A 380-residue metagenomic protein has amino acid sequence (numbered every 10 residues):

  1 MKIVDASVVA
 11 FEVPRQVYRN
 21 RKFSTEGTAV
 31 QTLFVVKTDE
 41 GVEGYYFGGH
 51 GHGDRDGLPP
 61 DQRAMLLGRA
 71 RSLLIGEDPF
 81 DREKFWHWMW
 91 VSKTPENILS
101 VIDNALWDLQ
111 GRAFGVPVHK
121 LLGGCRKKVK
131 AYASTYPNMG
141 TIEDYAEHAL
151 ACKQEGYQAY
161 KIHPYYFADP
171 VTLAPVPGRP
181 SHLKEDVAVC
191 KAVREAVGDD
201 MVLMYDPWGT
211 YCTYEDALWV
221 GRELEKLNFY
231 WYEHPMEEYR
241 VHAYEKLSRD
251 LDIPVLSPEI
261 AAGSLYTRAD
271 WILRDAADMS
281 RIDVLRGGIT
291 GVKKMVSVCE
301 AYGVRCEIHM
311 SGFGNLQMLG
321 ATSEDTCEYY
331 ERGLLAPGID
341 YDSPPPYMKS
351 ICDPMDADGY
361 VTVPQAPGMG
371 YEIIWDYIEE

Functional and structural regions predicted by a protein language model:
M1-Y45, G49-G53, D340-D342, P346-Y347: Structured beta-strand/loop patches that form or line metal/cofactor-binding pockets in enzymes
I3, G41, A70, I102 (+8 more regions): Conserved, mostly hydrophobic/aromatic
K22-G27, T94, Q154, D342 (+2 more regions): Short Gly/Pro-enriched turn/cap motifs at secondary-structure boundaries
K37-A113: Metal- or metallocofactor-binding catalytic centers and their adjacent structured scaffolds across diverse enzyme
M65, S72, R222, N228 (+2 more regions): Shared catalytic-loop signature of beta/alpha-barrel
N97, V101-N138: Glycine-rich, aromatic-flanked loop segments that form ligand/cofactor-binding clefts across common enzyme folds
F114, V197-D199, L251, Y302: Helix C-cap/helix->beta junction micro-motif
K128-V129, A133-V241, E245: Metal-dependent enolase-superfamily TIM-barrel catalytic cores that perform enediolate-based chemistry
